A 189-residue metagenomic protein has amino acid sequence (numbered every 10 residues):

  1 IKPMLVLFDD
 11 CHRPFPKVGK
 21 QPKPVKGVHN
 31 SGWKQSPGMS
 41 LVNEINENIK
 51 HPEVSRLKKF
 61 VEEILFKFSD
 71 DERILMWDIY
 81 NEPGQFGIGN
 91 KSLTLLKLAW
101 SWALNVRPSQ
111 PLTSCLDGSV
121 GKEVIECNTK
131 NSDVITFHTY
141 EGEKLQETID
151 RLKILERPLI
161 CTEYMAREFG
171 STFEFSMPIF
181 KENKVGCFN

Functional and structural regions predicted by a protein language model:
I1-S132, H138, K144, I154-L155 (+2 more regions): Active-site mouth of glycoside hydrolases
W100, T148-L152, E174-F180: Short amphipathic alpha-helical segments and helix-helix/interface helices
P158-T162, A166-N189: Substrate-binding cleft of secreted/luminal carbohydrate-active enzymes
